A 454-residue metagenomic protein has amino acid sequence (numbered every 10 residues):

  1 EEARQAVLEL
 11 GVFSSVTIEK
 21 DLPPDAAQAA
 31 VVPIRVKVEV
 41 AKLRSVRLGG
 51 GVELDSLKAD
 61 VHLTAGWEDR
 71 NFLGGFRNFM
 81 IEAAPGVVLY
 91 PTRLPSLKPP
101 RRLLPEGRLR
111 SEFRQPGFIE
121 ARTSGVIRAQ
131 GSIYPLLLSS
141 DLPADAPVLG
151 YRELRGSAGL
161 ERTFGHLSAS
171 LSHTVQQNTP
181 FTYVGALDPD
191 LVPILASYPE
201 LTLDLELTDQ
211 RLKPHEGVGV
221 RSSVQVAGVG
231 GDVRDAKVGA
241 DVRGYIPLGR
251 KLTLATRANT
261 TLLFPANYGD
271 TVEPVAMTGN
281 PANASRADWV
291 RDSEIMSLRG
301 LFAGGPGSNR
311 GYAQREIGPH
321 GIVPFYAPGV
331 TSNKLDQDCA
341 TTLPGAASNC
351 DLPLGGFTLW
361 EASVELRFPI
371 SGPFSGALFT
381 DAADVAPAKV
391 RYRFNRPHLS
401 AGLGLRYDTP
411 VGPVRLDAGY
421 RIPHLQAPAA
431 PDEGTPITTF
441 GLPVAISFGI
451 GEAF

Functional and structural regions predicted by a protein language model:
E1-L54, K58-D60, G66, M80-G107 (+6 more regions): Periplasmic polypeptide-binding modules associated with outer-membrane biogenesis and secretion
E9, A27, P33-I34, S45-K58 (+8 more regions): C-terminal outer-membrane beta-barrel translocator/porin domains of Gram-negative envelope proteins and their
F13-V16, R44-V46, D60, N71-F79 (+6 more regions): Repeated loop/turn-to-beta-strand initiation elements of outer-membrane beta-barrel proteins
D21, A84-G86, Q130-S132, T174 (+3 more regions): Short loop/turn motifs enriched for small/polar and acidic residues
L43-L48, L73-F76, Y90-T92, P135-S139 (+1 more regions): Short small-residue beta-strand/loop micro-motif enriched in glycine and branched aliphatics
V88, Y134, A383-V385, P410-G412 (+1 more regions): Short Gly/Pro-enriched loop/turn and capping motifs at secondary-structure junctions
P99-L191: Transmembrane beta-barrel wall of Gram-negative outer-membrane proteins
N259, A401-Y420: A short, conserved beta-to-alpha structural element at the edge of catalytic cores that scaffolds binding
